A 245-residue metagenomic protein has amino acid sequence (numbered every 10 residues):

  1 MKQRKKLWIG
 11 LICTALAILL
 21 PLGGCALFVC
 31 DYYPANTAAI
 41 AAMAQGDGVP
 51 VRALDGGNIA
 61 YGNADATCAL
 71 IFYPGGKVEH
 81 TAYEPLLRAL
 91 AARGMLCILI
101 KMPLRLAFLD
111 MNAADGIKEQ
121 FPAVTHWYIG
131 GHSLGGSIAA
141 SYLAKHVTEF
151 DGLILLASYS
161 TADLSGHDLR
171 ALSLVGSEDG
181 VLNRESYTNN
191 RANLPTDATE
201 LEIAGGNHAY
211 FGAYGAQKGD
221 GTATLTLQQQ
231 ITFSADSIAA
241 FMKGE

Functional and structural regions predicted by a protein language model:
M1-V49: N-terminal membrane-anchoring alpha-helices
T67-G75: Short beta-strand element of the alpha/beta-hydrolase
L86, L182-A192: Short alpha-helix in the alpha/beta-hydrolase fold that links the catalytic acid
L87-A107: Conserved alpha/beta-hydrolase
G130-A139: Gly/Ala-rich beta-loop-alpha elbow adjacent to hydrolase catalytic centers
H167, S173-V175, D179: Short beta-strand/loop motif that positions the catalytic acidic residue of the alpha/beta-hydrolase fold
N190-E245: C-terminal catalytic-base region of ester-bond hydrolases, centering on the histidine of the charge-relay
